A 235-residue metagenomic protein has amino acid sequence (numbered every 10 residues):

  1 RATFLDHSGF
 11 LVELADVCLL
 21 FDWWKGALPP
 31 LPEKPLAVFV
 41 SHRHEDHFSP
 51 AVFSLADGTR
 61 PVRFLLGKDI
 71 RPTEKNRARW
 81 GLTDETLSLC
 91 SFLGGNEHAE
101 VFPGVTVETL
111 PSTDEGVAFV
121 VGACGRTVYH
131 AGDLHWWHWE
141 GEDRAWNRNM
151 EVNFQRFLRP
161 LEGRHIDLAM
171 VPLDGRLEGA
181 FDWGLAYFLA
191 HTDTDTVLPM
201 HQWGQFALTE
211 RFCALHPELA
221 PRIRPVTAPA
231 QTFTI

Functional and structural regions predicted by a protein language model:
R1-E33, L89-H165, A230-I235: Core dinuclear metal-dependent hydrolase active-site scaffold
T3, H7, R79-G81, E85-V101 (+1 more regions): Binuclear metal-ion centers of metallo-dependent hydrolases, dominated by the metallo-beta-lactamase
L19-L20, F39, L65, V128-A131 (+2 more regions): Structural motif
K25-P72, R159-M170: Active-site metal-binding motif and surrounding structural segment of the metallo-beta-lactamase
G26-P29, H44-F48, I70-K75, E97-E100 (+4 more regions): Active-site environment of divalent metal-dependent phosphoester hydrolases
P32-E33, P50-F53, R77-R79, E142-D143 (+2 more regions): Short amphipathic alpha-helical segments
F53, T59-S112, V117: Portal/gating segments that form or line small-molecule/metal binding sites
N153-P160, E178-Y187: A short, acidic, amphipathic alpha-helical segment used as a generic capping/interface helix at domain edges
